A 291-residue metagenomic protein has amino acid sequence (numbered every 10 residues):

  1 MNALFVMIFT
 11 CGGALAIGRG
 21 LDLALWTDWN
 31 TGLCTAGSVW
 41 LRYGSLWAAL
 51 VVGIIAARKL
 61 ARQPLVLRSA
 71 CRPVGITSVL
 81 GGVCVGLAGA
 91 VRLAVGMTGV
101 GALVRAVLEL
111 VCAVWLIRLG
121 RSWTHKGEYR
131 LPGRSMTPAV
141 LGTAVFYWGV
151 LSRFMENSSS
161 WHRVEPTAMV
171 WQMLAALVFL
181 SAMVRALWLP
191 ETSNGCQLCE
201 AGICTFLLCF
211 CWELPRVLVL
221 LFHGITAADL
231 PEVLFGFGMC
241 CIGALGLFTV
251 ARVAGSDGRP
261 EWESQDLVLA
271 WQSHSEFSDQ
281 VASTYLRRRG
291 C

Functional and structural regions predicted by a protein language model:
M1-R105, V268-L286: N-terminal topogenic module of multi-pass integral membrane proteins
V6-G20, I54, M169-Y285: C-terminal transmembrane-bundle signature of multipass membrane proteins, characterized by strong activation on
G20-N30, G89-M97, V150-W161, E213-G224: Juxtamembrane "helix-exit" motif on the non-cytosolic side of transmembrane helices
D28-L41, V100-G101, N157-V164, G224-F235: Membrane-interface segments at the starts/ends of alpha-helical transmembrane spans
A56, R92, W123, V250-V253: Structural signal for membrane-spanning alpha-helices in multi-pass inner-membrane proteins, emphasizing helix cores
A61-S69, T124-R130, G243, A254-G258 (+1 more regions): Low-complexity, repetitive regions of proteins mediating host interaction that are extracellular, surface-exposed
G75-E191, G238-C240: Generic multipass alpha-helical transmembrane bundles of integral membrane proteins
